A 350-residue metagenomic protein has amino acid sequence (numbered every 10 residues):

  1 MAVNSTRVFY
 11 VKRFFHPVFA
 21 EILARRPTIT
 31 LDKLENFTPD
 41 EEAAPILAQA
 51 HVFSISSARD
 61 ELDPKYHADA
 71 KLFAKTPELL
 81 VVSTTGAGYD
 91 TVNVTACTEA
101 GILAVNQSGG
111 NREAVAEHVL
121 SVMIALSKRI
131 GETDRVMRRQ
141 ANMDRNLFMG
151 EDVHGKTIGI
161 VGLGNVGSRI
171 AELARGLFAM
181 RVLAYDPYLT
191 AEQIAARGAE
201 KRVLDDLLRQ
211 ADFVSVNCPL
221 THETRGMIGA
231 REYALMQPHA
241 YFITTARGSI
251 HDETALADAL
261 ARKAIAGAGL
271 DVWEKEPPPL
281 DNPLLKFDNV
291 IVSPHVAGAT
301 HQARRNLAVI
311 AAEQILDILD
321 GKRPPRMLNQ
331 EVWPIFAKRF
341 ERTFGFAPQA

Functional and structural regions predicted by a protein language model:
M1-E61, L319, I335-A350: N-terminal glycine-/charge-rich "phosphate-binding" loop or analogous flexible N-terminal tail
P45-I46, L72-K75, D206-Q210, E232 (+1 more regions): Structural alpha-helical scaffold elements that stabilize or flank donor/cofactor-binding regions in carbohydrate
H51-R135, L147, H154: Phosphate/diphosphate ligand-binding glycine-rich loop within oxidoreductases
S57-A58, D212, C218-L220, A246-R247 (+1 more regions): Short glycine-/small-residue-rich Rossmann-like dinucleotide-binding loops
F73, P77-L80, N93-A104, V216 (+1 more regions): Beta-strand-loop-alpha-helix segment that lines the small-molecule cofactor/substrate pocket of alpha/beta enzymes
A104, A230, H239-A350: Rossmann-like dinucleotide-binding domain for NAD(H)/NADP(H)
A116-E132, K156, R175-M180, I310-K322: Oxidoreductase and adenylate-handling cofactor-binding alpha/beta cores
N146-F242, F346-A350: Rossmann-like dinucleotide/phosphate-binding beta-alpha-beta segment
